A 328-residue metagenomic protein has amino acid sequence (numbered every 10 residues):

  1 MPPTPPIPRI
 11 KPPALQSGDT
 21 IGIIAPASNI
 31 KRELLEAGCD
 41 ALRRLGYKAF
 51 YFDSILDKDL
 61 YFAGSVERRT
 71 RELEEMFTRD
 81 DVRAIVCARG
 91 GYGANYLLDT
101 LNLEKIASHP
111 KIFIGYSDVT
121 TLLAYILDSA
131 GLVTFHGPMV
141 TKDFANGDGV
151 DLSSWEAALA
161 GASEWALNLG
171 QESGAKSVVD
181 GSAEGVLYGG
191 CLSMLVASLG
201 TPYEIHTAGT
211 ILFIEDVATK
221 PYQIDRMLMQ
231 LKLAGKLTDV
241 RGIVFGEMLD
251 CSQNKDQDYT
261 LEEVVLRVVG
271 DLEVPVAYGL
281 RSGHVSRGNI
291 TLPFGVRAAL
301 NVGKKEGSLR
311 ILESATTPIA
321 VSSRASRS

Functional and structural regions predicted by a protein language model:
M1-D81: ATP/NTP phosphate-donor binding region
I23, I85, D118, L195 (+2 more regions): Buried hydrophobic positions in well-ordered alpha/beta secondary-structure cores of metabolic enzymes
N29-A41, S182, V186-V217: Conserved beta-alpha junction segments in alpha/beta enzyme cores
A84-N95: N-terminal glycine-rich "phosphate-gripper" loop used for MgATP/nucleotide binding and carboxylate activation
L101-Y125, V133-M139, L272-P275: Short, acidic/small-residue loops that bind anionic groups at enzyme active sites
G131-V196, G200: Conserved anion/nucleotide-ligand pocket segment
Y203-L261: Internal helical hairpin/lid segments
D250-S328: ATP/nucleoside-binding phosphotransfer catalytic cores, i.e., glycine-rich phosphate-binding loops
